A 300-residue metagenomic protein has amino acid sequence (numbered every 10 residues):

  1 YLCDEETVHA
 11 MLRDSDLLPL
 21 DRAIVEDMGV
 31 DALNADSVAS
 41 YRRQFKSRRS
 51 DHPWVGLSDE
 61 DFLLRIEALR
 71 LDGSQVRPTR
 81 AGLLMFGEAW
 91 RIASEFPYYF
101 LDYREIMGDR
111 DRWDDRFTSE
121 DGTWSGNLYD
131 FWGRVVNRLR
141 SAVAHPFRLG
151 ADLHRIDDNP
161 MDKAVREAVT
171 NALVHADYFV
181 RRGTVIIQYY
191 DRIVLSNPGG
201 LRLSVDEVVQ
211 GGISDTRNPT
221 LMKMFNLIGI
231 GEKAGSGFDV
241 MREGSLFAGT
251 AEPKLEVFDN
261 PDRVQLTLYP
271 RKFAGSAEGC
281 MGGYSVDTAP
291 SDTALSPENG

Functional and structural regions predicted by a protein language model:
Y1-V169, L173-R182, Q188-I193, R202-S214 (+2 more regions): Active-site helix-to-loop segments that bind/position phosphate- or nucleotide-bearing substrates and donors across
L153, M241, D262-V264: Small/polar glycine-rich anion-binding or flexible loop at a beta-alpha turn
I187-Y189, S196-P198, F258, T267-Y269: Generic beta-strand/beta-sheet core signal
I193-G229, F273-Y284: Glycine-rich/acidic phosphate-handling loop/turn and adjacent ATP-lid/helix of nucleotide-binding kinase/ATPase domains
N226-F247: C-terminal amphipathic alpha-helical segment
G231, F247-K254, D259-N260, T267-G300: Short, low-complexity, charged/polar intrinsically disordered tails
